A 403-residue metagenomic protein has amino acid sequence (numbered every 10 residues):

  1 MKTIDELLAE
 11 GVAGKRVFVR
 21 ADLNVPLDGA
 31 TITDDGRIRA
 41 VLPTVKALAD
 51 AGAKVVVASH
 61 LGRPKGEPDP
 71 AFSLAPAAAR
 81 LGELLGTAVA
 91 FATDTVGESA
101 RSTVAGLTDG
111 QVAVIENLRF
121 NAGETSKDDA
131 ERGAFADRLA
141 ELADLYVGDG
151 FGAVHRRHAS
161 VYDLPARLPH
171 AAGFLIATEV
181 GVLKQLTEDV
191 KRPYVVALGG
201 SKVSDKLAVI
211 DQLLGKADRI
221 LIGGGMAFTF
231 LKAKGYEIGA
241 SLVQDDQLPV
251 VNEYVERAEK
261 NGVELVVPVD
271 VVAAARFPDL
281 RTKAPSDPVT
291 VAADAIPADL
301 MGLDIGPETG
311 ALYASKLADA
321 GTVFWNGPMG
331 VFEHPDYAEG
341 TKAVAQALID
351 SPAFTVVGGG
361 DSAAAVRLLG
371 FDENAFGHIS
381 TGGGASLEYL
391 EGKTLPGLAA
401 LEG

Functional and structural regions predicted by a protein language model:
M1-G403: Active-site loop-to-helix "anion-binding N-cap" substructures in soluble metabolic enzymes
